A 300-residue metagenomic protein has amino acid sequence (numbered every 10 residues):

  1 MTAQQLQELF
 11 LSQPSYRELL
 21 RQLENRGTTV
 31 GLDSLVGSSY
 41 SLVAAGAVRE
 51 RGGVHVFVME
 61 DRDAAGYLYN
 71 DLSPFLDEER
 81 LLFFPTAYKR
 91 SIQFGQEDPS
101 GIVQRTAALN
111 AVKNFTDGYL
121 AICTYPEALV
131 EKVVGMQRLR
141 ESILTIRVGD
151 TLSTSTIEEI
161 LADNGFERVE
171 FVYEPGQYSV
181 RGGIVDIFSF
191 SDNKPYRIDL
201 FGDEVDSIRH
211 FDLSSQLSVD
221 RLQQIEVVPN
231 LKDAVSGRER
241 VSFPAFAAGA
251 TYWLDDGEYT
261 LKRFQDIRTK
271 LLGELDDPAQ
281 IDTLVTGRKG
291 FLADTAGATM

Functional and structural regions predicted by a protein language model:
M1-M300: ASCE RecA-like P-loop NTPase motor cores that couple ATP hydrolysis to mechanical translocation on nucleic acids
